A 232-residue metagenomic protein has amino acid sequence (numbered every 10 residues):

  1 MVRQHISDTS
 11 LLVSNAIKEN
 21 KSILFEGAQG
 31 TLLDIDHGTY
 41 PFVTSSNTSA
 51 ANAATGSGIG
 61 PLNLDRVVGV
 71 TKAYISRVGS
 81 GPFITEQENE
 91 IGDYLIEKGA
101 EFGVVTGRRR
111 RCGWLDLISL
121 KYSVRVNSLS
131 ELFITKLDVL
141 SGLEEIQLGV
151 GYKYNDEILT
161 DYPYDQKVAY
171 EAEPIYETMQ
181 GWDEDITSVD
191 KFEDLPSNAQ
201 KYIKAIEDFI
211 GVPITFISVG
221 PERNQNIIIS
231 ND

Functional and structural regions predicted by a protein language model:
M1-D232: Non-transmembrane, aqueous-exposed alpha-helical and coiled segments at domain scale
